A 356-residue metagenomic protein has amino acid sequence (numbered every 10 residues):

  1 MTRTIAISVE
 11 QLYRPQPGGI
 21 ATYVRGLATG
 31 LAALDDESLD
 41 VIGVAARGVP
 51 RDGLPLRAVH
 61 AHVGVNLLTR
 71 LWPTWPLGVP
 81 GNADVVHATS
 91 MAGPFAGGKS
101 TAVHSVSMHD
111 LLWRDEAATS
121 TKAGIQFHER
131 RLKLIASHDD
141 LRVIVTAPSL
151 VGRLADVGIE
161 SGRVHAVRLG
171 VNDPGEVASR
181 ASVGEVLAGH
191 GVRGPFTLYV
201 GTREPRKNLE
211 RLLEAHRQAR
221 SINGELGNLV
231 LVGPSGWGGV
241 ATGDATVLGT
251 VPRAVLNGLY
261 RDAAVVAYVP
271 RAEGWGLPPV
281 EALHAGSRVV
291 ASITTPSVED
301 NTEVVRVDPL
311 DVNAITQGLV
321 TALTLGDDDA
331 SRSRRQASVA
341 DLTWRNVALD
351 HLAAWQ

Functional and structural regions predicted by a protein language model:
M1-Q356: Carbohydrate transferase catalytic cores enriched for Leloir-type hexosyltransferases
